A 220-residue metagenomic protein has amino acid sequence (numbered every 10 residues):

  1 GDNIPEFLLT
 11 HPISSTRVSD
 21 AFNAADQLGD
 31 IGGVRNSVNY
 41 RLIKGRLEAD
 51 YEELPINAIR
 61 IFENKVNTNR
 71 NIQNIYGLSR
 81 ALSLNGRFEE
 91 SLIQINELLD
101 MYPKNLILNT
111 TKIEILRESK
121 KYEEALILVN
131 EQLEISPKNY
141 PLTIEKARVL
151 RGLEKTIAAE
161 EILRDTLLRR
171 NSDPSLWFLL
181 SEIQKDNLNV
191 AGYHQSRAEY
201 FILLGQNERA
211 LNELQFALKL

Functional and structural regions predicted by a protein language model:
G1-N130, E134-K138, Q206: Extracytoplasmic and endomembrane cell-envelope/extracellular-matrix remodeling and assembly machinery
I59-N64, N96, N130, R164 (+4 more regions): Alpha-solenoid helical repeat scaffolds
L78, K112, K146, L180 (+2 more regions): Structural register within alpha-helical repeat arrays
N85, S119, L153, D186-L188 (+1 more regions): Structural motif corresponding to the intra-repeat A-B loop/turn of tetratricopeptide repeats
M101, I135, R169-R170, D186 (+2 more regions): Structural marker of alpha-solenoid helical repeat scaffolds
R164, L168, Q195-L220: TPR/TPR-like (Sel1-like) alpha-helical repeat modules
